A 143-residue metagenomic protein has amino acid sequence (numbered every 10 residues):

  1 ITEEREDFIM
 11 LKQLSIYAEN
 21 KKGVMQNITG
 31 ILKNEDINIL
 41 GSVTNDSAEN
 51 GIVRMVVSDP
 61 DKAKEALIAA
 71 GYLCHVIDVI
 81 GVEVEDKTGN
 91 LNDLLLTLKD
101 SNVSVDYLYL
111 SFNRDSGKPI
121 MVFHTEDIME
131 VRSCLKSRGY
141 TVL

Functional and structural regions predicted by a protein language model:
E6-L143: A conserved regulatory-domain signal marking ACT and ACT-like small-molecule sensing domains and adjacent regulatory
